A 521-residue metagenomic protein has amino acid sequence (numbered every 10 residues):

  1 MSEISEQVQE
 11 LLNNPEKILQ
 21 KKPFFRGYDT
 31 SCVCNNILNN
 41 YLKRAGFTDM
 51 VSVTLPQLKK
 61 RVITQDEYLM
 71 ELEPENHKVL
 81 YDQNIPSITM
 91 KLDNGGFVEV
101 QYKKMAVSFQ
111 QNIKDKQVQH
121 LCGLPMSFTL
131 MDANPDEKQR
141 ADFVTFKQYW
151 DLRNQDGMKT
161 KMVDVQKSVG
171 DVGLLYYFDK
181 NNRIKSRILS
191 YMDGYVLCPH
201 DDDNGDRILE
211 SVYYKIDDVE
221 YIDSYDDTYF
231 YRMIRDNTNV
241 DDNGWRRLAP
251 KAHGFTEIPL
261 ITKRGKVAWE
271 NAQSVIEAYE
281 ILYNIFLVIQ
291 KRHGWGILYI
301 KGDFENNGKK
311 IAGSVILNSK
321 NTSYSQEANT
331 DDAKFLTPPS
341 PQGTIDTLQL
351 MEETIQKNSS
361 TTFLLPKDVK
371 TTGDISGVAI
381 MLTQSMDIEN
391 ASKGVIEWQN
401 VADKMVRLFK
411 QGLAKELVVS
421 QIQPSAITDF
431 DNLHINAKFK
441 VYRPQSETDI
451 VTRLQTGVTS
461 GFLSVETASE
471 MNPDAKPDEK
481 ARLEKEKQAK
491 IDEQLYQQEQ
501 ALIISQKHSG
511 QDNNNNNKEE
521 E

Functional and structural regions predicted by a protein language model:
M1-E10, E277-E280, L287, G294 (+2 more regions): Glycine- and charge-rich intrinsically disordered segments
M1-I184, E519-E521: Extended, helix-rich architectural segments
R26, P56, K60, L130-M131 (+5 more regions): Conserved aromatic-histidine-acidic binding/catalytic patches
K138, D142, W150-N154, M158 (+6 more regions): Short amphipathic alpha-helical segments
Q139-K147, N329-K334, Q384: A short, surface-exposed helix-loop junction/capping segment
K147, G157-R264: Extended, regular secondary-structure scaffolds
D242-M381, Q423: Extended, charged amphipathic alpha-helical segments
Y324-Q326, L350-E521: C-terminal helix-loop subdomains that flank or include functional centers
